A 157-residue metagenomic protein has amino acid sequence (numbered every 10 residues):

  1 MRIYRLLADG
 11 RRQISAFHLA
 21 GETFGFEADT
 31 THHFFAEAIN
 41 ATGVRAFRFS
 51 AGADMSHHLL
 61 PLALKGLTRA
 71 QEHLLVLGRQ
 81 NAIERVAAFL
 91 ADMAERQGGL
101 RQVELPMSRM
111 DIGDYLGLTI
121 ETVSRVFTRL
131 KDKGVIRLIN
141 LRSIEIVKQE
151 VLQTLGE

Functional and structural regions predicted by a protein language model:
M1-Y4, L19-G21: Glycine- and acidic-residue-biased ligand/ion/polar-headgroup-sensing regions
I3, A46, E145-I146: Short hydrophobic/aromatic-rich beta-strand segments that constitute the beta-sheet cores of beta-sandwich/beta-barrel
Y4-A8, E37: A generic structural motif
A8-R11, G98: Short, solvent-exposed loop/turn segments that connect beta-strands within catalytic domains and beta-strand-rich
Q13-T68, E72: Cyclic-nucleotide recognition modules
D54-I120: Polybasic "coupling" helices that flank or enter modular domains
A94-E157: Phosphate-/nucleic-acid-contacting segments
